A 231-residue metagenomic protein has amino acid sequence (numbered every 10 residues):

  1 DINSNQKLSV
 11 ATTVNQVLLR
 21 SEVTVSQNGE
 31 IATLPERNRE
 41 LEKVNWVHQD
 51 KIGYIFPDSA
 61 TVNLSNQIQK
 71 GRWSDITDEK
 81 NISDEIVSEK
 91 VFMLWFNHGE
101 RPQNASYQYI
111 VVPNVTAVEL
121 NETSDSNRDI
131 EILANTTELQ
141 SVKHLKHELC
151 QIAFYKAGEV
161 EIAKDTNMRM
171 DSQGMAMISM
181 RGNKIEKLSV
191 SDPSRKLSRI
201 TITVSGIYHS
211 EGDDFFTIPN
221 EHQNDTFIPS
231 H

Functional and structural regions predicted by a protein language model:
D1-H231: Terminal accessory/anchoring regions of large secretory-pathway or extracellular enzymes
